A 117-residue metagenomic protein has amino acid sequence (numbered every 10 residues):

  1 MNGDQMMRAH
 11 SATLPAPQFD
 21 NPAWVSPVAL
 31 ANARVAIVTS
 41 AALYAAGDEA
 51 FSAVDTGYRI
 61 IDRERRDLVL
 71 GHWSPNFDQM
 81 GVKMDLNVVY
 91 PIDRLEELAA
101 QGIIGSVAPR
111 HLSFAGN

Functional and structural regions predicted by a protein language model:
M1-N117: An N-terminal assembly and electron-transfer interface module characteristic of large anaerobic redox and radical
